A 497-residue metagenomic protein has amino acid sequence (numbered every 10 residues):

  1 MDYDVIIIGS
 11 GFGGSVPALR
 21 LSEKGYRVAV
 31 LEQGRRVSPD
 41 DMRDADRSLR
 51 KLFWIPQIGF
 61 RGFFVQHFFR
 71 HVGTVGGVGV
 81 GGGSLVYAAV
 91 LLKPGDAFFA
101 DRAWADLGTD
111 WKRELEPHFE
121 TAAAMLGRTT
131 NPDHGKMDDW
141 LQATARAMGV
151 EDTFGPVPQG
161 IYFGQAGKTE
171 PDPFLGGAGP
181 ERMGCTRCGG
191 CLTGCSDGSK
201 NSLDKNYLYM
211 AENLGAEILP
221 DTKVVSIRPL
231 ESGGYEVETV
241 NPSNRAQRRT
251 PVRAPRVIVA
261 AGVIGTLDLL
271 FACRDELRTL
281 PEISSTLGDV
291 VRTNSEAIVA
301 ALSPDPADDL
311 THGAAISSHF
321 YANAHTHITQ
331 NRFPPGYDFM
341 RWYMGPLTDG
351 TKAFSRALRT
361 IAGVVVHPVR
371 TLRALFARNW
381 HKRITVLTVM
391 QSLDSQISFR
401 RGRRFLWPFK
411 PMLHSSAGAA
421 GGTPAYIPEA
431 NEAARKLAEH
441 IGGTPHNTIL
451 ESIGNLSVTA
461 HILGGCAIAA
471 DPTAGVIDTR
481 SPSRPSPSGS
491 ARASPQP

Functional and structural regions predicted by a protein language model:
V5-V30: N-terminal Rossmann-like FAD-binding beta1-loop-alpha1 element of flavoenzymes
G9, A260-A261, A470: Short, well-ordered coil/turn residues at beta-beta hairpins and beta-strand->alpha-helix junctions within
E23, G34-A45, D197-K200, K205 (+5 more regions): Glycine-rich loop(s) and the adjacent beta-strand/alpha-helix scaffold that form part
L49-N131: Redox-cofactor-proximal catalytic regions of oxidoreductases
R61, C188-C191, P229, T385-T388 (+1 more regions): A glycine-rich dinucleotide-binding beta-alpha-beta segment and adjacent secondary-structure elements that constitute
F68, G83, Y87, S284-P411 (+2 more regions): FAD cofactor-binding and catalytic pocket of flavoenzymes
G108-D221, S452, V458: Conserved redox-cofactor binding core of oxidoreductases
D133-E181, T329-D394, S416-G422, Y426-L450: Patatin-like phospholipase A catalytic core
